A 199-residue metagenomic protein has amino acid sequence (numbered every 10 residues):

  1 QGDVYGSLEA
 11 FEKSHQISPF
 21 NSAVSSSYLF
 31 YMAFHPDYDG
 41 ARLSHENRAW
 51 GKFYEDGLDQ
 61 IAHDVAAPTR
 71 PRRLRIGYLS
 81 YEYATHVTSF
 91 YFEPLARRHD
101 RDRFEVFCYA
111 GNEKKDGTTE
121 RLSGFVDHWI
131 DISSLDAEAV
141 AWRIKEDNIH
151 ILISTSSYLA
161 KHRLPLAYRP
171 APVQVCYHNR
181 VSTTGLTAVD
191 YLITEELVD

Functional and structural regions predicted by a protein language model:
Q1-D199: Alpha-helical solenoid repeat scaffolds of the TPR/TPR-like class and their adjacent stem/linker regions that mediate
